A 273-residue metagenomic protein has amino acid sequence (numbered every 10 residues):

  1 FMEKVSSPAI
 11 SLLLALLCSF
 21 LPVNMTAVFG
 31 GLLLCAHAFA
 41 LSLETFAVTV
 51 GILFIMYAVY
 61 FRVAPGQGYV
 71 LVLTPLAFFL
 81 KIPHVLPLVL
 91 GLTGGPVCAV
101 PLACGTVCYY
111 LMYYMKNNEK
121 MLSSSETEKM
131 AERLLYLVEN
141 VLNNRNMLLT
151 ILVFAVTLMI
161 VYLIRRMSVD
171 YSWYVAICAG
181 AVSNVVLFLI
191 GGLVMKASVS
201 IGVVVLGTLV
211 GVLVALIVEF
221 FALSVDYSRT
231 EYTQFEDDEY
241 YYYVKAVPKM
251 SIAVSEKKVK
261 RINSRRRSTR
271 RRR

Functional and structural regions predicted by a protein language model:
F1-G31, H37-A38, A47: Hydrophobic transmembrane alpha-helices
L12-F20, A36-A40, L53-F61, P75-P83 (+2 more regions): Alpha-helical transmembrane segments and their membrane-interface exit regions
L17-V28, A40-L41, A58-Y69, L92-V100 (+1 more regions): Membrane-helix interface "capping/anchor" motifs
A27-F29, F46-G51, G66-T74, L86-L90: Hydrophobic alpha-helical membrane segments of integral membrane proteins
A77-F78, L86-A197, T208: Generic multipass alpha-helical transmembrane bundles of integral membrane proteins
N118-E119, R166-D170, A197-I201, I217-E236: Juxtamembrane/interface segments at transmembrane-helix termini
G202-A215, K249, A253: Acidic, glycine/proline-rich intrinsically disordered low-complexity segments
V225-R271: Short, highly charged, low-complexity non-transmembrane loops/tails of multi-pass membrane proteins
